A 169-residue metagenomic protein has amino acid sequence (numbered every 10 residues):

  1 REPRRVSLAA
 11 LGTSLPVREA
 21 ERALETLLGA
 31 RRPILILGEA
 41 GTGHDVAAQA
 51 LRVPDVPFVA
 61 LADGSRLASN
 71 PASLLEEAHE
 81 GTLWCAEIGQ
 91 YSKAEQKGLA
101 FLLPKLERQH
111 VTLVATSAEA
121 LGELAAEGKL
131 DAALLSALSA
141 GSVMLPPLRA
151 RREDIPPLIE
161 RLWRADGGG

Functional and structural regions predicted by a protein language model:
R1-R18, R22, L28-G29, E39 (+4 more regions): Nucleotide-binding/hydrolysis machinery
R22-L27, G64-C85, A94-L106: Conserved alpha-helical scaffold flanking the Walker A/P-loop in AAA+ ATPase domains
P33-L37, W84: Short hydrophobic/aromatic beta-strand immediately N-terminal to the Walker A/P-loop
A40, I88-G89: Glycine-rich acidic phosphate-binding loop
H44: Conserved lysine of the Walker
A86-I88, S117: Walker B catalytic acidic pair
